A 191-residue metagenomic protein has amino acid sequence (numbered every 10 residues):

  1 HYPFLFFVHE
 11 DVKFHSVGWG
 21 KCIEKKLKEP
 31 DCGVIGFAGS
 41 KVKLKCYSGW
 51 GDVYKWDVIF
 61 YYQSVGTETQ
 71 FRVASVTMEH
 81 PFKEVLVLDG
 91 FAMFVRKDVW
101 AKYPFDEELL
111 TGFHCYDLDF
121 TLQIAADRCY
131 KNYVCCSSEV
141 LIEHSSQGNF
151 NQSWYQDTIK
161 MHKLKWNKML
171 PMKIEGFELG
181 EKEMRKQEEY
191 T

Functional and structural regions predicted by a protein language model:
Y2, D31-C32, Y130: Short, high-confidence coil segments that cap the C-terminus of an alpha-helix and link into the following beta-strand
Y2-K13: Short beta-strand-to-loop acidic/aromatic patch adjacent to the donor-nucleotide binding site
E10-D11, I35, R96, I124: Generic structural signal for small/hydrophobic residues in well-ordered secondary structure, especially within
K13, V17-I59: Conserved donor NDP-sugar-binding/catalytic core segment of glycosyltransferases
F71-V95: A recurrent flexible, glycine/aromatic-enriched loop bordering the glycosyltransferase active site that acts as
L86-Y103, L109-C136: A short, conserved alpha-helix in the catalytic core of glycosyltransferases
Y133-M161: Active-site donor/metal-binding and catalytic loop motifs of nucleotide-sugar-dependent glycosylation enzymes
F150-M161, E178-T191: Non-catalytic, C-terminal membrane-associated alpha-helical segments of glycosyltransferases
